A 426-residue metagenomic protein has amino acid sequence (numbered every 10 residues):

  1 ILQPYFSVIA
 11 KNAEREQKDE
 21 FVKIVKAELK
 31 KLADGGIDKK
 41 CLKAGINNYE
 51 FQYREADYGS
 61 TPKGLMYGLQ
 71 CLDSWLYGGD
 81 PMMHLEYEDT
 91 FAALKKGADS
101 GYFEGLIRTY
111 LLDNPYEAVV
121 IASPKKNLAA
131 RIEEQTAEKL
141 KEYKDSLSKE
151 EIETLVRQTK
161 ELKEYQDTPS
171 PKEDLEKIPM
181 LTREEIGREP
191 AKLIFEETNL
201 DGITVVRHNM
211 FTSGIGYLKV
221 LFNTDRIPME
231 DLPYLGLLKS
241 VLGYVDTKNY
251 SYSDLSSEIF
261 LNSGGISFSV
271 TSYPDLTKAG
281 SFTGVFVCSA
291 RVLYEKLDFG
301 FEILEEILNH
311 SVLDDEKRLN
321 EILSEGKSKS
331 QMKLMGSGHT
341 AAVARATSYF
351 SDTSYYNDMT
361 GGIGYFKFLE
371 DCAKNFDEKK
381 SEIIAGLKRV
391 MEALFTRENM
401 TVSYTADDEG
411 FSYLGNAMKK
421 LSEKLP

Functional and structural regions predicted by a protein language model:
I1-K96, P115-K125, R131, S213-D377 (+1 more regions): M16 family metallopeptidases and their MPP-like homologs
K43-N47, D73-E230, F366-P426: Proteolytic maturation boundary segments
